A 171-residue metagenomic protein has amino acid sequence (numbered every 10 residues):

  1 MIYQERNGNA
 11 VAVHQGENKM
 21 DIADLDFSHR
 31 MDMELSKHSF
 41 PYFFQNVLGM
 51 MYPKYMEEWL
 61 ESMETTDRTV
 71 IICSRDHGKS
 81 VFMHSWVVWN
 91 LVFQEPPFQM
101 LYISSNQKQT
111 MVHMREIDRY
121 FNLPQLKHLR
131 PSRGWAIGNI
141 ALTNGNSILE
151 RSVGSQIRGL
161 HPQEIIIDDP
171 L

Functional and structural regions predicted by a protein language model:
I2-L171: Phosphate/NTP-binding elements of NTP-utilizing enzymes
